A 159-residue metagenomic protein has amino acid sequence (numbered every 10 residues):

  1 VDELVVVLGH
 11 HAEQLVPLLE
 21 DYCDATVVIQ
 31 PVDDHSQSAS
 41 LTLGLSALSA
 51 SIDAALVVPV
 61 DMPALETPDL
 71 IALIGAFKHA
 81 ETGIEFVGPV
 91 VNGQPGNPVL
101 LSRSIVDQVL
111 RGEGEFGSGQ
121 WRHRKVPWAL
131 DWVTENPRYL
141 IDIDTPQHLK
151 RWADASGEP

Functional and structural regions predicted by a protein language model:
V1-P95, W128-E135: Nucleotide and nucleotide-moiety/phosphate-recognizing core
T42-G44, S104-V109: Short beta-strand and adjoining strand-loop segment in the mid-core of the Rossmann-like NAD(P)-dependent dehydrogenase
L65, L73, L101, P146-H148: A generic signature of intrinsically disordered, low-complexity regions enriched in glycine/proline and charged/polar
N97-L101, I141-D144: Short glycine- and hydrophobic/aromatic-rich loop-to-beta-strand nucleating segment in the catalytic cores
D107, R111-P159: Conserved alpha/beta core of the MobA/IspD/sugar-nucleotide pyrophosphorylase nucleotidyltransferase superfamily
